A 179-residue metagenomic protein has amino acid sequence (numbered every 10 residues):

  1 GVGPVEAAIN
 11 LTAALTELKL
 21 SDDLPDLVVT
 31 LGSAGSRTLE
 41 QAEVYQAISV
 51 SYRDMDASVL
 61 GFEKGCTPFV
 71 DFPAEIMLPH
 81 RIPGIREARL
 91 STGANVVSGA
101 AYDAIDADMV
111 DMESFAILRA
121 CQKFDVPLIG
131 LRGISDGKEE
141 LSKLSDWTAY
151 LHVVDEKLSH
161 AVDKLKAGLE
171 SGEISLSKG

Functional and structural regions predicted by a protein language model:
G1-G179: Glycine-rich phosphate- or other oxyanion-binding loops that anchor nucleotides, phosphorylated ligands
